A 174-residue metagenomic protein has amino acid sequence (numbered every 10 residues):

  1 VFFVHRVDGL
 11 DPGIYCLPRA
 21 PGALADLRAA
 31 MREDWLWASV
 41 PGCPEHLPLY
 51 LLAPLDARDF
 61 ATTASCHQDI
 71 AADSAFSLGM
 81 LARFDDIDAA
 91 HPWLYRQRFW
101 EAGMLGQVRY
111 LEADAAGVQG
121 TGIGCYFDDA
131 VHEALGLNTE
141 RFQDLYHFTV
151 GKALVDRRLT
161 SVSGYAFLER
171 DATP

Functional and structural regions predicted by a protein language model:
V1-P174: Acidic, surface-exposed loops and disordered segments
